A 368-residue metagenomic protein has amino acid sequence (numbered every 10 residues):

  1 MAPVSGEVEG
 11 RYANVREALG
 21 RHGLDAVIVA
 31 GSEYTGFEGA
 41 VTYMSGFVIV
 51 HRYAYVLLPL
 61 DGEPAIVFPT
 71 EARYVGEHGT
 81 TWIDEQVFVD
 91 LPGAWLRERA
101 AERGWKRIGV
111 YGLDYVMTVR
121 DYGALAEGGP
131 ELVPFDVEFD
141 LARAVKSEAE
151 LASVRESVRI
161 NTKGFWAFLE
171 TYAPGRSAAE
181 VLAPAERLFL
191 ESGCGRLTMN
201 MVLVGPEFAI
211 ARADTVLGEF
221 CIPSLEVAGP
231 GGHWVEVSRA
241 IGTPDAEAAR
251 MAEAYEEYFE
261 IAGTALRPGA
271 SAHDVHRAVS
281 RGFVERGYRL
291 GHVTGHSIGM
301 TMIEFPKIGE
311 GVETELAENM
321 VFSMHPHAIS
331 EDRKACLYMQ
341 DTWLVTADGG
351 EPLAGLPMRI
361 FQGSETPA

Functional and structural regions predicted by a protein language model:
M1-A368: Active-site neighborhoods and metal-handling regions in enzymes and metal-associated proteins
